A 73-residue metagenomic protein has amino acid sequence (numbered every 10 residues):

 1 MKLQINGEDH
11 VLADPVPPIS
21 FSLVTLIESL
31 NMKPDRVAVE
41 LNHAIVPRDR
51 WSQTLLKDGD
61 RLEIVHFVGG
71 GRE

Functional and structural regions predicted by a protein language model:
M1-E73: Ubiquitin-like/PB1-type beta-grasp interaction modules and other compact soluble beta-rich domains
